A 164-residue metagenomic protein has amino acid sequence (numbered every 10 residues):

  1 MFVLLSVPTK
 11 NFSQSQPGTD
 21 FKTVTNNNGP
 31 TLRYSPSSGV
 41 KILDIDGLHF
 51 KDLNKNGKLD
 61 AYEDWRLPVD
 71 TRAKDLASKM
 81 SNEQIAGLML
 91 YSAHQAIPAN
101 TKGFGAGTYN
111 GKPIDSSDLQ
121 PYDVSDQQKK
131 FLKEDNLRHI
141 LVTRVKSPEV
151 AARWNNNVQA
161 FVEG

Functional and structural regions predicted by a protein language model:
M1-S15: Bacterial Sec-dependent N-terminal signal peptides
S15-G164: N-terminal beta-rich core of secreted/periplasmic extracellular enzymes
